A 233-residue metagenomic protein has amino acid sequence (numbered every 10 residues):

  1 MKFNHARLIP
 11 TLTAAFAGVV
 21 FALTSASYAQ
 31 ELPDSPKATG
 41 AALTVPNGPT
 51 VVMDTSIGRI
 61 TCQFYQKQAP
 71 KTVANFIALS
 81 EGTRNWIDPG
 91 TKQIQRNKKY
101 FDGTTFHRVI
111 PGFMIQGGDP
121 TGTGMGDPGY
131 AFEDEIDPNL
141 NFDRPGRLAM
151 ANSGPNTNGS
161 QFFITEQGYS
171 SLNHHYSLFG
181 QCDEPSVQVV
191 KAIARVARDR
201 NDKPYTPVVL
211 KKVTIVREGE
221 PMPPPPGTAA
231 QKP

Functional and structural regions predicted by a protein language model:
K2-A6, P10, F21-P233: Cyclophilin-like peptidyl-prolyl cis-trans isomerases
T11-A15: Sec-dependent N-terminal signal peptides
